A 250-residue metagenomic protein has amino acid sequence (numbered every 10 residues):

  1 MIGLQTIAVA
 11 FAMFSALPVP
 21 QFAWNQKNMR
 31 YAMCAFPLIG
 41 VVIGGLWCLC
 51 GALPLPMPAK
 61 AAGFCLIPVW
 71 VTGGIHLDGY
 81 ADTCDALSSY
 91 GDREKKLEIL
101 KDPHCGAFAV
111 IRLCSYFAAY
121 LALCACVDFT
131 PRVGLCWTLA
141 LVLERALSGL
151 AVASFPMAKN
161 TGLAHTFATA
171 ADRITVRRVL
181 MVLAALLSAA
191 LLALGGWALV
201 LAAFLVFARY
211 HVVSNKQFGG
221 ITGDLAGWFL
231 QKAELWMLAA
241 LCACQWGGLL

Functional and structural regions predicted by a protein language model:
M1-W24: Membrane-proximal soluble regions of multi-pass membrane proteins
V9-A12, Q26-G51, H165-T169: N-terminal beta-alpha supersecondary unit
P18-A23, I75, K95, G149-K159 (+1 more regions): C-terminal ends of transmembrane helices
M29-W47, A86-R132, C136-W137, I174-A190 (+2 more regions): Multi-pass membrane catalytic core of lipid/isoprenoid biosynthesis enzymes
C34-C84, G134-L139, G196-K216: Membrane-embedded alpha-helical segments that form the functional core of polytopic membrane enzymes, especially those
L46-P54, I67, V71, C124-V127 (+7 more regions): Alpha-helical membrane-inserting segments
I67-C105, V212-A233: Acidic (Asp/Glu-rich) catalytic motifs at the cytosolic membrane interface
A146-L180, Q217-T222: Solvent-exposed interhelical
